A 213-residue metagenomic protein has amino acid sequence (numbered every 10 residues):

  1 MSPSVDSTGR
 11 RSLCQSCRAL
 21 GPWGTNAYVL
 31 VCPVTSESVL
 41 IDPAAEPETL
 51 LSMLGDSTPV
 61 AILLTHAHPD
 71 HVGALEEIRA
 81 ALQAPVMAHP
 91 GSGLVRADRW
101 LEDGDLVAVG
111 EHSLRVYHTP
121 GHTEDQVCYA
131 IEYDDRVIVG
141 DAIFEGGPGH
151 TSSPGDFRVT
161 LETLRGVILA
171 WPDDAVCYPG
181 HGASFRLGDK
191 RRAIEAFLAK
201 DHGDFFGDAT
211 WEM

Functional and structural regions predicted by a protein language model:
M1-L13, F205-M213: Short, low-complexity, intrinsically disordered N-terminal peptides in bacterial proteins
V5-S57, Y129-G140: Conserved beta-strand hairpin/beta-sheet module of binuclear metal-dependent hydrolase folds, prominently
L13-S16, S113-Y117: Conserved N-terminal boundary motif of the eukaryotic protein kinase catalytic domain
P22-G24, T35-S38, A45-R115, R192-K200: Active-site HxH/HxHxD metal-binding segment of metal-dependent hydrolases
V29-C32, A88, A108-V109, Y129-I131 (+1 more regions): Conserved hydrophobic "DFG−1" position in protein kinase catalytic cores
L30, D42, H66, I78 (+6 more regions): Divalent metal-coordination and catalytic microenvironments
L40-I41, V60-A67, M87-P90, H118-G121 (+2 more regions): Active-site neighborhood of phospho(di)ester-bond hydrolases with catalytic His/Asp-centered motifs
T58, S113, E124-M213: Metallo-beta-lactamase
